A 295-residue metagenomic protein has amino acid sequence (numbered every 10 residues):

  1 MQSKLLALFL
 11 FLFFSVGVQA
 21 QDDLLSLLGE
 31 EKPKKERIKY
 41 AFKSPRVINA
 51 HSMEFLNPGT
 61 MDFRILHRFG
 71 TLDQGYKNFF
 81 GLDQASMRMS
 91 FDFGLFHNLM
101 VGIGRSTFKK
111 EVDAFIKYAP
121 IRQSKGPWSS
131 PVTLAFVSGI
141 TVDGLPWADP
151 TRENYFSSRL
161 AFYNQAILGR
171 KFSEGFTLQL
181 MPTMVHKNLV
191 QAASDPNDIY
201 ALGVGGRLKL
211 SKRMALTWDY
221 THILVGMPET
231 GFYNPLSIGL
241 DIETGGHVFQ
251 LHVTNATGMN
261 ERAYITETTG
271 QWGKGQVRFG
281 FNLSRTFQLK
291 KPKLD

Functional and structural regions predicted by a protein language model:
M1-L5: Positively charged n-region of N-terminal signal peptides that target proteins for export
F11-L12: Short, linear, compositionally biased motifs with a strong N-terminal bias
S15-G17: N-terminal signal peptide c-region/cleavage motif recognized by signal peptidases
Q21-R152, L160-N164, G169-L180, M184-N188 (+3 more regions): Transmembrane beta-barrel domains of Gram-negative outer membranes and organellar outer membranes
A192-V225: A contiguous binding-surface segment within folded domains or other stable secondary-structure elements
G231: Positively charged, low-complexity, intrinsically disordered RNA-binding extensions
